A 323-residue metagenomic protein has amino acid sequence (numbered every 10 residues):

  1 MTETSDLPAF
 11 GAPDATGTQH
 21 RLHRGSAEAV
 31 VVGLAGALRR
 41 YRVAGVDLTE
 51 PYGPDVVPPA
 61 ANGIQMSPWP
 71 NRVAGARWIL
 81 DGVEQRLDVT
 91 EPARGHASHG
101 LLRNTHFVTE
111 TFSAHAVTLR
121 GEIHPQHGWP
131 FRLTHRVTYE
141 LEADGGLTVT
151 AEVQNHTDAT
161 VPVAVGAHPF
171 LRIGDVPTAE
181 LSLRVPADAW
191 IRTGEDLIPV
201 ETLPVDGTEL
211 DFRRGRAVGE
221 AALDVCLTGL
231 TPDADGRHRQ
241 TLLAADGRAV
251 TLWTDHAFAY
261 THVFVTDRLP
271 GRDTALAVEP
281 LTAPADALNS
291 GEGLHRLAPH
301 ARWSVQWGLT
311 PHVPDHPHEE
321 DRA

Functional and structural regions predicted by a protein language model:
M1-G25: Short, Gly/Pro- and small/polar-rich lid/capping loops
T2-P8, F170-D255: Active-site/ligand-binding surface loops and adjacent short beta/alpha elements that line catalytic pockets across
D14, D88-A143: Extended, loop-rich substrate-binding clefts of extracytoplasmic carbohydrate-active enzymes
A27, H96-E110, V218-S290: Acidic/His-leaning functional-site neighborhoods
E28-E84, V89-E91: Acidic-aromatic substrate-binding/catalytic surfaces of carbohydrate-active enzymes
W78-L87, A151, R296-V313: Short Pro-Gly-centered flexible turn/kink motifs
I123-G174: Acidic, contiguous internal or C-terminal segments within carbohydrate-active enzymes that form a structured patch used
R136-T138, E292-L297: Beta-strand-rich interaction surfaces with strong enrichment in secreted/lumenal proteins
